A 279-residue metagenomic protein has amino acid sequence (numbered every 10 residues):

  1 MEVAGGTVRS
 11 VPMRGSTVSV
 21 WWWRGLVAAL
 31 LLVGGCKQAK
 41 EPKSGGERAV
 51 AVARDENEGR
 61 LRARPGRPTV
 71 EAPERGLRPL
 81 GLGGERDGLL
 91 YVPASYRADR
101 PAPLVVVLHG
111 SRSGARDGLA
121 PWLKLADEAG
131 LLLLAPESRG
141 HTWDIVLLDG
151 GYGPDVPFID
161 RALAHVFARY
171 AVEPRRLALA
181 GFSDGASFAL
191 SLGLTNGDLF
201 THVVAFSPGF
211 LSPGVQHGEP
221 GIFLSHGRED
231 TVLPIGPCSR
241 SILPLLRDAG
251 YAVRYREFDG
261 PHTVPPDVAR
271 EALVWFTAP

Functional and structural regions predicted by a protein language model:
R24-V33: Bacterial N-terminal signal peptides
C36-L104, A180, D184, L192 (+2 more regions): A domain-start/cap signature at the N-terminus of enzymes
P42-K43, E74-R75, G81-S95, R100-A171: Serine-hydrolase catalytic machinery in alpha/beta-hydrolase-like enzymes
A120, P234-P244: Short alpha-helix in the alpha/beta-hydrolase fold that links the catalytic acid
F167-R169, R175-E219: Primarily recognizes the serine-hydrolase "nucleophile elbow" in alpha/beta-hydrolase and SGNH/GDSL folds
H217-I222, A249-Y251: Short, proline-enriched alpha-helix->beta-strand connector loops that line the catalytic pocket of alpha/beta-hydrolase
F223-H226, D230: Short beta-strand/loop motif that positions the catalytic acidic residue of the alpha/beta-hydrolase fold
